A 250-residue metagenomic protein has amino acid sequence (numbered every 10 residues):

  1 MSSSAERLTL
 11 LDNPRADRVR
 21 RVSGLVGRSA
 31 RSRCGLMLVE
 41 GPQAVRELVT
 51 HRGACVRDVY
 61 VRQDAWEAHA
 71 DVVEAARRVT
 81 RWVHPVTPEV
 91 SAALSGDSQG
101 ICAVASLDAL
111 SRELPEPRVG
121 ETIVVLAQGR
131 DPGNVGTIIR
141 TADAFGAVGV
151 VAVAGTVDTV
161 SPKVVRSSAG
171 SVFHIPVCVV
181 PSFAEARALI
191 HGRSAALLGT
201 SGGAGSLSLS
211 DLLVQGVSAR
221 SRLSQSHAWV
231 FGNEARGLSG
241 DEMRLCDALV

Functional and structural regions predicted by a protein language model:
M1-V250: Post-transcriptional modification and biogenesis factors for structured RNAs of the translation apparatus
